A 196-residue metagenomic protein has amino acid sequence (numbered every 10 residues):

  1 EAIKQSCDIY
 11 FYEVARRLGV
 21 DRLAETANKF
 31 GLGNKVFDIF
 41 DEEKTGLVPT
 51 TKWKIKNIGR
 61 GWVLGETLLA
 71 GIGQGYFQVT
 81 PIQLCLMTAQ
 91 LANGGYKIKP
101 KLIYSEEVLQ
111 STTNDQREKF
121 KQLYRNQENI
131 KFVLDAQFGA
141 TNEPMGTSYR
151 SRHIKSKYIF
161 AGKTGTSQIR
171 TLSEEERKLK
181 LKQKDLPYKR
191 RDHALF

Functional and structural regions predicted by a protein language model:
E1-F196: Beta-lactam-recognizing serine transpeptidase/beta-lactamase-like catalytic domain environment
